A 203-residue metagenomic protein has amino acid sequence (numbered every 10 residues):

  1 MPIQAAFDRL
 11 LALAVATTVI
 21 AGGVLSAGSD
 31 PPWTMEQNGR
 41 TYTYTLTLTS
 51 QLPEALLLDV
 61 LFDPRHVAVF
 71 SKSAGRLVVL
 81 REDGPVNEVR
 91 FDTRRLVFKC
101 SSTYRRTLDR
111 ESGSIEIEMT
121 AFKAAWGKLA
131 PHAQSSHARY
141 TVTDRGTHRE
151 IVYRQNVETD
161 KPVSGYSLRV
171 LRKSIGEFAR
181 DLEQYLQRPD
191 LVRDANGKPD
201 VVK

Functional and structural regions predicted by a protein language model:
M1-A14: Bacterial N-terminal signal peptides that target proteins for export
V15, V19-G23: Hydrophobic core
G23-G84: Hydrophobic ligand-binding cavity/cleft-lining segments
E36, T49, A68, V78-L129 (+3 more regions): Glycine-rich portal/gate segments that line the openings of hydrophobic small-molecule binding cavities
G39-T41, V97-K99, S112, A133 (+1 more regions): Coil-to-beta-strand transition motifs
T43-T45, K99-Y104, A133-R139: Short, surface-exposed coil-to-beta transition loops
E54, L58-P64, R139, L168 (+3 more regions): Extracytoplasmic/secreted envelope proteins and their assembly/folding machinery, especially bacterial periplasmic
A121-K173: Beta-strand/loop substructures that line and gate deep hydrophobic ligand-binding cavities in soluble
